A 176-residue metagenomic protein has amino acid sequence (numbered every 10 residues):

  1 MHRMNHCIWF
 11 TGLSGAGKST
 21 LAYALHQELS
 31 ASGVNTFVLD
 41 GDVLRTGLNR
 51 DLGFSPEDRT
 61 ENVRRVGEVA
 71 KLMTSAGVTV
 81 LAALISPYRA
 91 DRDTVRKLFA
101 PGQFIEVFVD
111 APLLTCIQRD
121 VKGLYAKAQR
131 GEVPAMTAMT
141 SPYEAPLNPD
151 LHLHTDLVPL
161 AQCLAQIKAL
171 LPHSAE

Functional and structural regions predicted by a protein language model:
M1-N5: Phosphate-binding P-loop
F10: Hydrophobic anchor at the beta1->P-loop junction of P-loop NTPases
L13: P-loop (Walker A) phosphate-binding loop of NTP-binding proteins
A16, A22-K71, S75: Conserved substrate/cofactor phosphate-moiety recognition/catalytic segment in nucleotide-dependent phosphotransferases
A31, V38, F104-E106, D150-H152: Conserved beta-strand scaffold positions in the cores of enzyme catalytic domains, especially in NTP/NDP-utilizing
G47-G53, A70-Q129, A135: ATP-dependent NMP and nucleoside kinases share a basic, alpha-helical "lid"
D110-L113, Q118-Q166, H173-E176: Small-molecule kinase domains that catalyze NTP-dependent phosphoryl transfer to phosphate-bearing small molecules
